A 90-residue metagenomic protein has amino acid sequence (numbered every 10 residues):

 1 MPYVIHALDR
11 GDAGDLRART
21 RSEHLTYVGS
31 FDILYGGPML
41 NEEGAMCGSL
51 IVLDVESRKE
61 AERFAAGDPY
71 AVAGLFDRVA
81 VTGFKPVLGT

Functional and structural regions predicted by a protein language model:
M1-T90: Conserved, structured core segments of small domains
